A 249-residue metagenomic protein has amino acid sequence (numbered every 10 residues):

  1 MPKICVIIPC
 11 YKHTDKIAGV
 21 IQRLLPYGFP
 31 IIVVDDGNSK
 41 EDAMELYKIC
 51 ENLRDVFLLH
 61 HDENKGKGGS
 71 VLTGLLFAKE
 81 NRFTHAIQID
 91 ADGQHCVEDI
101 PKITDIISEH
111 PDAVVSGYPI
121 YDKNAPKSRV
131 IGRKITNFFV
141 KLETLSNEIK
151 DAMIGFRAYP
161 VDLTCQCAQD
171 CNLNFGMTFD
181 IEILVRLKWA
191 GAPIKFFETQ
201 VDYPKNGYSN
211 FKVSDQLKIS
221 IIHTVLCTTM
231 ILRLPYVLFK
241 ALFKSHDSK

Functional and structural regions predicted by a protein language model:
M1, D15, N172-K249: Hydrophobic helical membrane-anchoring modules
K3-C5, P30, E182: Cell-envelope/extracellular polymer assembly enzymes that use nucleotide-activated donors
K12-P26: Short, well-formed alpha-helical segments that are part of the catalytic scaffolds of diverse glycosyltransferases
F29-N38, L59-H61, I89: Short beta-strand/loop segment that forms part of the nucleotide-sugar
D35-L46, G93: A conserved acidic beta->alpha catalytic loop
E63, G68-E80, V97-M177, P204-S214 (+1 more regions): Acceptor/aglycone-binding surface of glycosyltransferases and processive sugar-polymer synthases
F83-Q94: Short beta-strand-to-loop acidic/aromatic patch adjacent to the donor-nucleotide binding site
I89, V115-Y118, F197-T199: Short glycine/serine/threonine-enriched helix-capping/active-site loop that flanks the nucleotide-sugar donor pocket
